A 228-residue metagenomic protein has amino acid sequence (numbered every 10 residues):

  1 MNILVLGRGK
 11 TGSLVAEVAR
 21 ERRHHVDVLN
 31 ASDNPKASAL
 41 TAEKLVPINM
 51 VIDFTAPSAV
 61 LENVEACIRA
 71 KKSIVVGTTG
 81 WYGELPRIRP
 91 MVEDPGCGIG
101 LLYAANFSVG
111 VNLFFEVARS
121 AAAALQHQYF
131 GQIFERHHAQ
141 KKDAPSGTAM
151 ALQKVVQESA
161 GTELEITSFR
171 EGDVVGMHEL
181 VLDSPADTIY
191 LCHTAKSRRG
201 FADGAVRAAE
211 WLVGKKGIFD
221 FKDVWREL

Functional and structural regions predicted by a protein language model:
N2-L6, K10-A42, H127-L228: C-terminal substrate-binding/catalytic lobe of Rossmann-fold NAD(P)-dependent oxidoreductases
V15, N63, I88, V117 (+3 more regions): Aromatic/hydrophobic pocket-lining residues that form π-stacking "cages" and hydrophobic walls in ligand
A19, C67, V92-D94: A generic structural signal for well-ordered alpha-helical segments
A31, T79-W81, N106-F107, R136-H138: Short, ordered loop/turn segments at secondary-structure junctions
T41-M50, P57-T78, P86-R87: Rossmann-fold NAD(P) dinucleotide-binding segment
P57, L61, F115, R199: Glycine-rich phosphate-binding loop at the start of an alpha helix
T78-Y103, N112, V117-A121: Rossmann-fold NAD(P)-binding glycine/threonine-rich loop
